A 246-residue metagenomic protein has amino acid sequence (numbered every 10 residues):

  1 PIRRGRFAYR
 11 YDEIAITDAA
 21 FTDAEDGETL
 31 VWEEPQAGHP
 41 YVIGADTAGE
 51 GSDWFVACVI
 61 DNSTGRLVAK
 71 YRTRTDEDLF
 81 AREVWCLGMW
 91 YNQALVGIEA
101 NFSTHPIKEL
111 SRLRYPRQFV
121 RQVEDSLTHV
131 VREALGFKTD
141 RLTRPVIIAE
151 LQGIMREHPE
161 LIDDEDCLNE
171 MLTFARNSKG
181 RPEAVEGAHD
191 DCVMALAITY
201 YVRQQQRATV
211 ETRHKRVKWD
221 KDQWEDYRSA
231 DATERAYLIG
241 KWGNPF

Functional and structural regions predicted by a protein language model:
P1-A45: ATPase catalytic-site recognition across NTP-hydrolyzing enzymes
R3-R6, R10, K70, L196-F246: Acidic two-metal-ion nuclease catalytic site recognized across multiple nuclease folds, prominently DnaQ/RNase D-T
P35-D61: Gly/Thr-rich phosphate-binding beta-strand-loop-beta motif of the actin/hexokinase/Hsp70
G44-T47, A100, D191-C192: Generic detector of well-ordered alpha-helical packing
V56, L79-E83, M194: Well-ordered alpha-helical segments embedded in enzymatic catalytic cores
D61-S178, R228-F246: Mg2+-dependent endonuclease catalytic cores in nucleic-acid-processing enzymes, primarily RNase H-like
M171, S178, P182, D190-V202: Amphipathic alpha-helical interaction/assembly segments
